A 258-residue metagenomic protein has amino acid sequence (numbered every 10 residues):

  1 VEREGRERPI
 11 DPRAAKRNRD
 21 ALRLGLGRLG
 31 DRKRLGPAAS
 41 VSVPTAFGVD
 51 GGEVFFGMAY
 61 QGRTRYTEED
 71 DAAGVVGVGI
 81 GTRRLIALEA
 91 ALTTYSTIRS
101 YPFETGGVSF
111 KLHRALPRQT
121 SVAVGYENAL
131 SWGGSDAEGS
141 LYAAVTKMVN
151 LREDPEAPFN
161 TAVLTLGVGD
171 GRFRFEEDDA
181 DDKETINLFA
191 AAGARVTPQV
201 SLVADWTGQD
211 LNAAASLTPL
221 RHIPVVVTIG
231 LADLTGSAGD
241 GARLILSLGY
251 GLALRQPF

Functional and structural regions predicted by a protein language model:
V1-A137, M148-D154, V168-R172, A215-L217 (+1 more regions): Transmembrane beta-barrel domains of Gram-negative outer membranes and organellar outer membranes
E68-V76, P102-V108, A137-L141, N160 (+3 more regions): Residues that define the transmembrane beta-barrel architecture of outer-membrane proteins
G74-V78, V108-F110, A143-V145, A190 (+4 more regions): Membrane-embedded beta-strands of outer-membrane beta-barrel proteins, especially the hydrophobic/small aromatic
G81, A115, R195-T197, T207 (+1 more regions): A short, compositionally biased micro-patch
A87, S121, V163, S201 (+2 more regions): Membrane-spanning beta-strand positions in outer-membrane beta-barrel proteins
G134-D205, Q209: Detector for outer-membrane/organellar transmembrane beta-barrel domains, recognizing the amphipathic beta-strand
V145, G239-F258: Outer-membrane beta-barrel "beta-signal"
N212-A232: Short hydrophobic/aromatic-enriched beta-strand-loop microsegments
